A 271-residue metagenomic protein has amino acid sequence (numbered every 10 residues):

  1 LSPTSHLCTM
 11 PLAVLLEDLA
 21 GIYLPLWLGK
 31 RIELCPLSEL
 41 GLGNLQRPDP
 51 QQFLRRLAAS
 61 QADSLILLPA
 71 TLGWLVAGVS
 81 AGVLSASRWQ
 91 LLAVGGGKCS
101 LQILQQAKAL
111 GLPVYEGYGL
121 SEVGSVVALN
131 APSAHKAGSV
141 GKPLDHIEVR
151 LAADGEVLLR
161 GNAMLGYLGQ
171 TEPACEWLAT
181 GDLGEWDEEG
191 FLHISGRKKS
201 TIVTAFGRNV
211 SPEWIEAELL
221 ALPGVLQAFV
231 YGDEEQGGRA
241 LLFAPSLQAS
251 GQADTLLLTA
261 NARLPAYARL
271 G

Functional and structural regions predicted by a protein language model:
L1, G119-V123, T180, A205: Ser/Thr-glycine-rich phosphate-binding loops at phosphate-binding pockets of nucleotides, nucleotide cofactors
L1-C8, L12-S64, P69-G73, A77-G78: Conserved AMP-binding/adenylation subdomain of ANL enzymes
W27-R31, L54-R55, A62-I66, V76-H135 (+1 more regions): Gly/Ser/Thr-rich phosphate-binding loop
T71-L72, C99, A163: Alpha-helix capping/helix-boundary segments
H135, S139-D145, A152-A179, F191 (+1 more regions): Conserved ATP/PPi-binding loop(s) of AMP-dependent carboxylate-activating enzymes
L151, G155, G161, L183-R269: AMP-binding/adenylate-forming catalytic core of the ANL superfamily
